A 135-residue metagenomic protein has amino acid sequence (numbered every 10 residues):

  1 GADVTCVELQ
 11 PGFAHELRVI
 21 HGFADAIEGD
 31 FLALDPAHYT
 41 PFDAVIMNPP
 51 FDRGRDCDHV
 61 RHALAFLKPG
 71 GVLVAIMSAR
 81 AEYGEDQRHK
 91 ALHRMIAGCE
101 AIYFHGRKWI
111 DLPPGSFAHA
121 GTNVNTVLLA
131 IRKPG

Functional and structural regions predicted by a protein language model:
G1-G135: Class I S-adenosyl-L-methionine-dependent methyltransferase catalytic core
